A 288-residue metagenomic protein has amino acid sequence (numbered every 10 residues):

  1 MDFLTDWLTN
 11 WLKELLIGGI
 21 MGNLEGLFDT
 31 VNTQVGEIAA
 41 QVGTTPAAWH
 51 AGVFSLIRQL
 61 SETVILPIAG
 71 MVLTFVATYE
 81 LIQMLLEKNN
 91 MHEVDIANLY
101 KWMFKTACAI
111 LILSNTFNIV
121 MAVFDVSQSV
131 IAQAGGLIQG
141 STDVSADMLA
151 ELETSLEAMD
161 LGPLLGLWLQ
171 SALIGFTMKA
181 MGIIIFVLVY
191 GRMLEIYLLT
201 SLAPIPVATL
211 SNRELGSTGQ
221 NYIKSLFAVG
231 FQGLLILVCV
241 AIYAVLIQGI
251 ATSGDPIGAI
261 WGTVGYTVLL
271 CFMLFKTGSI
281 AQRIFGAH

Functional and structural regions predicted by a protein language model:
M1, L8, L12-N23, V94-I112 (+2 more regions): Alpha-helical transmembrane segments and their helix-start/interface "positive-inside/aromatic belt" motifs in integral
M1-V72: Binding/recognition "hotspot" determinant
L16, T106-L202, I236, V240-F285: Non-cytosolic segments of integral membrane proteins
T33-I65, L85, N89, A109 (+1 more regions): Internal transmembrane helix-loop-helix hairpins in multi-pass membrane proteins, together with their boundary/packing
A48-T63, N90-N98, P163, L167 (+4 more regions): Membrane-helix interfacial "entry" motifs
G70, T74-L86, I236-A251: Juxtamembrane "helix exit" motif at the C-terminal ends of alpha-helical transmembrane segments in multi-pass membrane
V72-C108, L202-G216: Hydrophobic transmembrane alpha-helix segments characteristic of membrane transport and insertion machinery
V207-K224, A251-S253, Q282-A287: Alpha-helical transmembrane segments
